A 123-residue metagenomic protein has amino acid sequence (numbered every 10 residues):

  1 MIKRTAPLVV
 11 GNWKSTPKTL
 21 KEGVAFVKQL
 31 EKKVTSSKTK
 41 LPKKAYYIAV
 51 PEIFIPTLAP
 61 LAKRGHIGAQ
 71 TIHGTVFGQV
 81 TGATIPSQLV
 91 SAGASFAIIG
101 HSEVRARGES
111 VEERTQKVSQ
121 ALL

Functional and structural regions predicted by a protein language model:
M1-L123: Active-site loop-to-helix "anion-binding N-cap" substructures in soluble metabolic enzymes
